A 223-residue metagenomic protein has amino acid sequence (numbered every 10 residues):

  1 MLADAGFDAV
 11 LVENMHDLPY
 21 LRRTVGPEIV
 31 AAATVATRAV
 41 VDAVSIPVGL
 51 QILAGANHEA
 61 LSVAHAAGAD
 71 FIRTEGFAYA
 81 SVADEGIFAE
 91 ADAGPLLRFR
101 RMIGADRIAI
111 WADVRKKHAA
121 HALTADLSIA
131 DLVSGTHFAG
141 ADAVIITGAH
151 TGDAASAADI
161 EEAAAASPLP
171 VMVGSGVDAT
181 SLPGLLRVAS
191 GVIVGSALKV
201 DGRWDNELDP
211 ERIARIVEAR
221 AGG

Functional and structural regions predicted by a protein language model:
L2, V10, I72, T136 (+4 more regions): Conserved, mostly hydrophobic/aromatic
G6-A32, Y79-G86, A141-A157, D201-R203: Glycine-rich, proline-tolerant flexible connector loops at the mouths of alpha/beta enzymes
A9, A130-T147, D153-P170, L186: Internal alpha/beta core interface subdomains
V10-V12, V48-I52, I72-T74, I108-V114 (+4 more regions): Hydrophobic faces of well-ordered beta-strands that scaffold small-molecule active sites in alpha/beta enzyme cores
M15-D17, Q51-N57, F77-Y79, D113-A119 (+3 more regions): Active-site beta-loop-alpha junctions enriched in small/polar residues
L21-L50, E90-A112, A155-D178, E211-G223: Alpha-helix-loop-beta-strand connector modules within alpha/beta enzyme cores
L50, G55-G68, L132, A163-A166 (+1 more regions): Catalytic cores of alpha/beta
H58, V63-A143: Conserved anion-binding
